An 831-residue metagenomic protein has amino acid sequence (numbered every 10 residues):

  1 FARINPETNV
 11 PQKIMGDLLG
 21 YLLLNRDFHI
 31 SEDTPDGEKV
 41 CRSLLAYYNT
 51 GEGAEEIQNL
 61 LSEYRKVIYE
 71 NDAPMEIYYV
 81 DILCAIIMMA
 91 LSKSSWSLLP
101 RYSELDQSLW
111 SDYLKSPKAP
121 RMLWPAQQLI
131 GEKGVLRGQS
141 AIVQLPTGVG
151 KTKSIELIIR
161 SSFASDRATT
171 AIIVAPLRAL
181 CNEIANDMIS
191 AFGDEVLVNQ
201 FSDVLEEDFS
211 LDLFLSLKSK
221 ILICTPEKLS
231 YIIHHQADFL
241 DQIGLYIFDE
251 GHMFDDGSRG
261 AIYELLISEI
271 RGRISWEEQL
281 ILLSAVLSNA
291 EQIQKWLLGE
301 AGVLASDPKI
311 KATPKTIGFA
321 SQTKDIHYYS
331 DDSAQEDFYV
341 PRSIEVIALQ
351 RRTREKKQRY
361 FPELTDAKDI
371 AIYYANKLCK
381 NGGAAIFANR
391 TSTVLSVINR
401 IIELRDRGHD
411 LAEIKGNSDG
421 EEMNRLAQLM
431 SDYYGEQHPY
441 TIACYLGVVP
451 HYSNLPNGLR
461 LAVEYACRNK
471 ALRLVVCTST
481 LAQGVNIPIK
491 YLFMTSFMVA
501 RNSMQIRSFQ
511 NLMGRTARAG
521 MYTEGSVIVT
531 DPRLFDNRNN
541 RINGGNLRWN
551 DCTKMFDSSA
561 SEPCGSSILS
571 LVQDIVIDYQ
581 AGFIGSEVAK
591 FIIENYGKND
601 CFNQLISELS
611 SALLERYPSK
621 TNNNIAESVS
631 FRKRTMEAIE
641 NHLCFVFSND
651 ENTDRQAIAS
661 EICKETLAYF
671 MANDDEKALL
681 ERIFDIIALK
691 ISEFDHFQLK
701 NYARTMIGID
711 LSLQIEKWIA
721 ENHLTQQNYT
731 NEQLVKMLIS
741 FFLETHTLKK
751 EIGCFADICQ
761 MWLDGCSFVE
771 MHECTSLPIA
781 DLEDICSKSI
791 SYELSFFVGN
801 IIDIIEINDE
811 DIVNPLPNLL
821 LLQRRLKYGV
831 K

Functional and structural regions predicted by a protein language model:
F1-K831: N-terminal helicase ATP-binding lobe
